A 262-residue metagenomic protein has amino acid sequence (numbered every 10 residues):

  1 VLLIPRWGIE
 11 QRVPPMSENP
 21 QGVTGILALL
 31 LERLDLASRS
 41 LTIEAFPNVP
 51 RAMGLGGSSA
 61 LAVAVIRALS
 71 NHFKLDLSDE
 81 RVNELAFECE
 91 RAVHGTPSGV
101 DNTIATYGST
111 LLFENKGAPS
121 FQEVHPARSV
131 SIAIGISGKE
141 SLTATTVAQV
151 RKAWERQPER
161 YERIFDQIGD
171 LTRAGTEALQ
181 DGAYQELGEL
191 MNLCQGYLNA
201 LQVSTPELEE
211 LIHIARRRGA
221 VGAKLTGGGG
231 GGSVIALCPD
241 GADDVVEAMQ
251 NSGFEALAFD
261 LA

Functional and structural regions predicted by a protein language model:
V1-A37, F46, L69-L75, E84-H94 (+2 more regions): C-terminal nucleotide
R39-L41: Residue-level recognition of the N-termini of beta-strands and the immediately preceding loop/turn
I43-A52: N-terminal pre-triad scaffold of radical SAM enzymes
A52-A62, P97-G108, K224, G229-G231: FAD-binding core of FAD-dependent oxidoreductases, characterized by glycine-rich FAD pyrophosphate-binding loops
L55-L75: DPxDG-like acidic metal-binding loop motif
D79-E80: A sequence/structural signal of beta-propeller blade repeats
